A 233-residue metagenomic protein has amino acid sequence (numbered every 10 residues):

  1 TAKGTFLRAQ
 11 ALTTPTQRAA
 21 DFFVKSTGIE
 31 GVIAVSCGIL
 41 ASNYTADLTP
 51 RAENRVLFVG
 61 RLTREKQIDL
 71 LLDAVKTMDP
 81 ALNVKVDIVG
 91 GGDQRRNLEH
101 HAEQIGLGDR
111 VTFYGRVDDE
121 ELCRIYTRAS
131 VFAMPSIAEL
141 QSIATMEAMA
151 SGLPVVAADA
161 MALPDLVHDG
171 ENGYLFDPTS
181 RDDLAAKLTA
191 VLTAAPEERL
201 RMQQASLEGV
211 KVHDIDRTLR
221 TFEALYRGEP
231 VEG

Functional and structural regions predicted by a protein language model:
T1-A11: Membrane-proximal helix-turn-helix segments that form the acceptor-binding/catalytic region of lipid-linked
T13, L48-V75, D87: Conserved donor-binding/catalytic core segment of Leloir-type glycosyltransferases
R18, G38: Carbohydrate-associated surface elements
R116-V117, R124-A129, F222: Short alpha-helical donor nucleotide-sugar binding micro-motif in glycosyltransferases
I137: Aromatic "clamp/platform" in nucleotide-sugar-dependent glycosyltransferases that forms part of the donor/acceptor
P154-A157: Short hydrophobic beta-strand element within catalytic cores of glycosyltransferases and related nucleotide-activated
D169-G170, Y174-R181, A190-P196: Conserved acidic donor-binding segment of nucleotide-sugar-dependent glycosyltransferases
E197-V212: A short, well-ordered alpha-helix in the C-terminal region of glycosyltransferases
